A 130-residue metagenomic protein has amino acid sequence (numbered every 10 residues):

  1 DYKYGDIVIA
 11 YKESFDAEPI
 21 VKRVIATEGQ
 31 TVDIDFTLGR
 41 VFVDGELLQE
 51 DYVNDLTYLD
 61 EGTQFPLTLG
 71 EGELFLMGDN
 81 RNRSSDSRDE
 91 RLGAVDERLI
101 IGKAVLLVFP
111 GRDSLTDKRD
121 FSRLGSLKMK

Functional and structural regions predicted by a protein language model:
D1-K130: Extended hydrophobic leader/signal-anchor segments used for secretion and membrane insertion
